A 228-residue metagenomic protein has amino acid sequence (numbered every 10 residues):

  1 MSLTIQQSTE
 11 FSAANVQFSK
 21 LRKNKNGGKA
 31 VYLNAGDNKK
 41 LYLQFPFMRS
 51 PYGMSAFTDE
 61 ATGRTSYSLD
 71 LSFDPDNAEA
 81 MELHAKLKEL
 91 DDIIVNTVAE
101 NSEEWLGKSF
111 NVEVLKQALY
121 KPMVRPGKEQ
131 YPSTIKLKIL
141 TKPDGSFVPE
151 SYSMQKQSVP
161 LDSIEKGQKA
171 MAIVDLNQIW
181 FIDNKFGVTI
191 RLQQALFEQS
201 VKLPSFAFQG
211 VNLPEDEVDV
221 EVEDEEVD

Functional and structural regions predicted by a protein language model:
M1-K142: OB-fold ssDNA-binding interfaces and closely related basic DNA-contact patches used across DNA replication/repair
L3, S68-L69, L106-V124, S151-Q157 (+3 more regions): Aromatic-residue detector
F57, E100, E104, K108 (+3 more regions): Generic marker of "main functional regions" within proteins
R125-S200: Extended serine/threonine-enriched, polar tracts that run as long, contiguous segments within proteins
V201-D228: Long, low-complexity intrinsically disordered regions
